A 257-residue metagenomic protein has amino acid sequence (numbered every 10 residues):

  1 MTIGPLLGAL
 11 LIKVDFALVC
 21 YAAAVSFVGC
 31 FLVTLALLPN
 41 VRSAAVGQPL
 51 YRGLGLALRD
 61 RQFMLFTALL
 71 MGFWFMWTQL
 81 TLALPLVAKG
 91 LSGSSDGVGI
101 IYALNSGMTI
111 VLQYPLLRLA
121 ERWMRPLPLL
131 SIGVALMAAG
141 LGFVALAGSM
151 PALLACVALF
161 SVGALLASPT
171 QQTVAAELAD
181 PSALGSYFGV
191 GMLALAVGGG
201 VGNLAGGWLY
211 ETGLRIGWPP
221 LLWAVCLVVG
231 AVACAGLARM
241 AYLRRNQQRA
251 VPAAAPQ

Functional and structural regions predicted by a protein language model:
M1-L35: Helix-loop-helix hairpin linking two adjacent transmembrane segments in secondary transporters
I12-V25, W208-G230: A membrane-interface helix-boundary motif in multi-pass transporters
A24, P128-F143, L227: Structural signature of the two symmetry-related core transmembrane helices
V25-S43, G236-A241: C-terminal membrane-cytosol helix-exit motif in multi-pass small-molecule transporters
P39-G72, A255-Q257: Juxtamembrane intracellular "pre-TM" segments in multi-pass secondary transporters
L82-I101: Short amphipathic helix-loop junctions that connect adjacent transmembrane helices in Major Facilitator Superfamily/SLC
V111-R125, Y210: Helix-to-loop junctions at the C-terminal end of transmembrane segments in multipass secondary transporters
L166-D180: Intracellular juxtamembrane helix-capping segments at the cytosolic ends of symmetry-related transmembrane helices
